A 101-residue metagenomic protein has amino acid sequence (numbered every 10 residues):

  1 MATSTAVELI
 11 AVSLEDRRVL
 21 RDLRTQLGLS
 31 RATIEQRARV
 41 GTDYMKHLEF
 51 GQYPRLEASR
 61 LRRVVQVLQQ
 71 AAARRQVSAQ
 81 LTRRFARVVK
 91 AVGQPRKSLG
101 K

Functional and structural regions predicted by a protein language model:
A2-Q26, R62: A short, Lys/Arg-rich alpha-helix, primarily the initiator
R24, E35, V65: The alpha-helix within a helix-turn-helix
G28-H47: Short alpha-helical DNA-recognition segment
R37, Y53-P54: An N-terminal, helix-rich hydrophobic module
F50: Short, conserved catalytic or interaction motifs in soluble domains
P54-Q76: DNA major-groove recognition helix of helix-turn-helix/homeodomain DNA-binding modules
R75-K101: Short, charged recognition helix plus adjacent turn of helix-turn-helix-like nucleic-acid-binding domains
